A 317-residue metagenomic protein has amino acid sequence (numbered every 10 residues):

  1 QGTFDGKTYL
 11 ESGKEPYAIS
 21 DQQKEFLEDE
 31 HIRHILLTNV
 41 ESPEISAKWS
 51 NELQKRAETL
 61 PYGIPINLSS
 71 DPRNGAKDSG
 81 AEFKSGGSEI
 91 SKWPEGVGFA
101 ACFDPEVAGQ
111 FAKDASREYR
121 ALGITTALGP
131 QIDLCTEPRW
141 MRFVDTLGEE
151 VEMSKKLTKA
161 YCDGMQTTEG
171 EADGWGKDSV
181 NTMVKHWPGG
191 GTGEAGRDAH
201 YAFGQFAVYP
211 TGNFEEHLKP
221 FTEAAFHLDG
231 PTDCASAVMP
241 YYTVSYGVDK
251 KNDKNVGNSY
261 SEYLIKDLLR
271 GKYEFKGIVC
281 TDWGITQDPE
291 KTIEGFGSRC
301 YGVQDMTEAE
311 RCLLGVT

Functional and structural regions predicted by a protein language model:
Q1-T317: Glycoside hydrolase catalytic-domain context in secreted enzymes
